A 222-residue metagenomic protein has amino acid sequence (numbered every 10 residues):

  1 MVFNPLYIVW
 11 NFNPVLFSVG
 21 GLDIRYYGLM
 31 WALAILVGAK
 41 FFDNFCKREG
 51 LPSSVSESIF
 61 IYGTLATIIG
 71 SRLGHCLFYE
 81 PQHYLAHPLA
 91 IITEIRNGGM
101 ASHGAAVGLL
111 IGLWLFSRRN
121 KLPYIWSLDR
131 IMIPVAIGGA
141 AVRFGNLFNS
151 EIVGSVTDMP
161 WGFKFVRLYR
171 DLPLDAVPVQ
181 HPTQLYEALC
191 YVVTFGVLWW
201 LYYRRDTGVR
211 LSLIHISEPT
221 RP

Functional and structural regions predicted by a protein language model:
M1-S217: Hydrophobic, membrane-interfacing alpha helices
E218-P222: Positively charged, low-complexity/disordered segments
